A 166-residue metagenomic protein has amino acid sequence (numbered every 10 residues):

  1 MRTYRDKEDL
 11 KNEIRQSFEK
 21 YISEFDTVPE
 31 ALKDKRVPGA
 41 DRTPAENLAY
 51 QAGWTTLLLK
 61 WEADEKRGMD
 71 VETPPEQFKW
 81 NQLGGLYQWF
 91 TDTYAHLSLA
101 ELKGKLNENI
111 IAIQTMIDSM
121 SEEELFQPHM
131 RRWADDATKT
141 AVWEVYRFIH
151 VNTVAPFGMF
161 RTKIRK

Functional and structural regions predicted by a protein language model:
M1, N12, K35-P38, T93 (+3 more regions): Short N-terminal micro-motifs specific to bacterial/archaeal maturation and metal-cluster initiation sites
M1-D9, L57-N109: Short, helix-capping/interhelical loops that line the mouth of catalytic, cofactor-, or ligand-binding pockets
T3-L32, G53-A63, A155-G158: Alpha-helical bundle segments that constitute or directly flank the non-heme di-iron/ferroxidase center
Y4-R15, D41-L48, L99-K103, Y146-H150: Amphipathic, non-membrane alpha-helical segments in soluble helical-bundle scaffolds
E8-F25, D64-K79, S119-Q127: Phosphate-binding glycine-rich loops and adjacent basic patches that engage nucleotide phosphates, nucleic-acid
E13-Q16, K20, E101-T115, A155: A non-catalytic, amphipathic alpha-helix used as a structural packing/dimerization or gating element in enzyme scaffolds
S23-D26, E30, T56, K60-A63 (+3 more regions): Charged/polar positions within long, soluble alpha-helices
D34-G85, P128-K166: Short, contiguous alpha-helical
